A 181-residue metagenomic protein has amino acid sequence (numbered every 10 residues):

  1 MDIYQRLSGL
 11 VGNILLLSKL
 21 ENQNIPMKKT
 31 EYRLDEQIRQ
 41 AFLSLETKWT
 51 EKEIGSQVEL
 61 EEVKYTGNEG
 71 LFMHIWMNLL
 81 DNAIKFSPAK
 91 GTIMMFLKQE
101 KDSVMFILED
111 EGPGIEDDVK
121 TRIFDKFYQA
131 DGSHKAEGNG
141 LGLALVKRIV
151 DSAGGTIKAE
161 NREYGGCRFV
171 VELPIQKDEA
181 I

Functional and structural regions predicted by a protein language model:
D2-L7: Short alpha-helical segment of the dimerization/phosphotransfer core of two-component systems
K28-E46: A conserved beta-strand-to-alpha-helix junction within the catalytic ATP-binding
K48-Q57: Short conserved segments within the C-terminal catalytic ATPase subdomain
A83-I84: Short helix-loop "hinge" at the ATP-lid/N-box region of the Bergerat-fold HATPase_c
K90-D102: Short beta-strand/loop element within the Bergerat-fold HATPase_c
I115-F127: Short conserved segment of the HATPase_c
G154-G155: Conserved glycine-rich
